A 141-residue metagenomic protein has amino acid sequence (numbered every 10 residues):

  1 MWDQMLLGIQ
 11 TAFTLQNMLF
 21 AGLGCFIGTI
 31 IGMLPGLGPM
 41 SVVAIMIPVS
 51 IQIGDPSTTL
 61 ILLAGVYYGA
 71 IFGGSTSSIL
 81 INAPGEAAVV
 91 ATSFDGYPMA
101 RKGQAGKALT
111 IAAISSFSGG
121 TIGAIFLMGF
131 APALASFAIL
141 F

Functional and structural regions predicted by a protein language model:
M1-T59, P132, S136-I139: Helix-loop-helix hairpins and the membrane-proximal interhelical loops of multi-pass alpha-helical transport proteins
F26-T29, I45-P48, L63-I71, A112-F117: Transmembrane helix-bundle signature of multi-pass membrane transporters/permeases
I31-S41, I79-V90, I122-F126: Short helix-coil transition sites and intra-membrane helix breaks within transmembrane domains of multi-pass
M46, S50, S77-I81, F94-A100: Generic transmembrane alpha-helix signature in multi-pass membrane proteins, especially transporters/channels
P56-I61, P98-S115: Membrane-interface alpha-helices at helix entry/exit sites of multi-pass transporters
I61, G65-F94: Juxtamembrane transmembrane-helix boundary signature
T92-Q104, A133-S136: Helix-loop-helix connectors at the membrane interface of multi-pass transporters/channels
K107-F141: Membrane-embedded alpha-helical modules
